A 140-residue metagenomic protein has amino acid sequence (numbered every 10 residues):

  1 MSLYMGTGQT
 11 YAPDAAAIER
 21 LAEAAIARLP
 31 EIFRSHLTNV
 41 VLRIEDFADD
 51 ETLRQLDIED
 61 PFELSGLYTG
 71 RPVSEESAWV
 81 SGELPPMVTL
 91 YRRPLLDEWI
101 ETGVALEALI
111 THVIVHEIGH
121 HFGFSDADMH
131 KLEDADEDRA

Functional and structural regions predicted by a protein language model:
M1-L109, H121, S125-H130, D136-R139: Active-site rim/adjacent substrate-binding subdomains
V113, E117-H121: Catalytic glutamate of the conserved HExxH
